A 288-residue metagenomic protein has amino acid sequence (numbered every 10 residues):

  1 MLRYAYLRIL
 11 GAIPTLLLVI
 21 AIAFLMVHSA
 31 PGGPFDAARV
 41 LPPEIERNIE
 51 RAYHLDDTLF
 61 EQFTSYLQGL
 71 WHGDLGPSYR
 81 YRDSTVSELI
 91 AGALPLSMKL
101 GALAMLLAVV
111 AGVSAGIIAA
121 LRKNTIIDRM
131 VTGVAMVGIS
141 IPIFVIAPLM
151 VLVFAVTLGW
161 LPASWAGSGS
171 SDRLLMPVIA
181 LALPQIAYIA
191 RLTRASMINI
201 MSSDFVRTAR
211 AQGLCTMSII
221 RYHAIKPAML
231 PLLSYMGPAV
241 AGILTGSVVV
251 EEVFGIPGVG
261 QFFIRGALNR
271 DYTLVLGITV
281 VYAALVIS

Functional and structural regions predicted by a protein language model:
L2-Y4, G92-I127, I143, S168-S288: Alpha-helical transmembrane segments of integral membrane proteins, especially multi-pass inner/plasma-membrane
R3, R47, R51-H54, S65 (+11 more regions): Short amphipathic alpha-helical coupling elements at transmembrane boundaries
Y6-A12: N-terminal signal-anchor/signal peptide hydrophobic helix marking the start of the first transmembrane segment
G11, V19, P42, L107-A108 (+5 more regions): Transmembrane alpha-helical core residues of multi-pass small-molecule transporters, especially secondary transporters
L16-S65, R80, L158-M176: Hydrophobic alpha-helical transmembrane segments of membrane transport/permease proteins and related membrane-embedded
I22-S29, Y66-Q68, G133-P162, A180-P184 (+1 more regions): Membrane-water interface segments at the C-terminal ends of transmembrane alpha-helices in multi-pass inner-membrane
M26-A30, A38, P42, W71 (+9 more regions): Hydrophobic aliphatic residues
D57-V113: An internal, D/E-rich "acidic patch" concept
